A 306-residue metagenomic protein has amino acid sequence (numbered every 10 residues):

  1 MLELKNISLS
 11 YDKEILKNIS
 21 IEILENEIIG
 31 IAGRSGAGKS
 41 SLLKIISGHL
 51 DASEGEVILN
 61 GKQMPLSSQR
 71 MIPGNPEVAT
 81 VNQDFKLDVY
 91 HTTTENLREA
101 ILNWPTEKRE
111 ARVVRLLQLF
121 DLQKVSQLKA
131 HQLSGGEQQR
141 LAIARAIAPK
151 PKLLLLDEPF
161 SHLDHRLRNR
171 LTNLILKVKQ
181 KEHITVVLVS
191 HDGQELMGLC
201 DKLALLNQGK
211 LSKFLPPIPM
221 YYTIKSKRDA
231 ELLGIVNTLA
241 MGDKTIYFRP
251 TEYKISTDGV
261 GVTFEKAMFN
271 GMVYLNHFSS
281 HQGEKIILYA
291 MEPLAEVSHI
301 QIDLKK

Functional and structural regions predicted by a protein language model:
S47: Helix-to-loop junction immediately C-terminal to a conserved catalytic motif
M64-A79, N103, M220: ABC ATPase NBD coupling module
K108-V125, K177: Conserved ABC ATPase "signature" region
H131, P149: Conserved signature/switch motifs of ABC ATPase nucleotide-binding domains
L154-E158: Catalytic Walker B motif of ABC-type/P-loop ATPase nucleotide-binding domains
L211-L215, T223: ABC ATPase "signature
T245-K306: Non-catalytic connector elements of ABC transporters
